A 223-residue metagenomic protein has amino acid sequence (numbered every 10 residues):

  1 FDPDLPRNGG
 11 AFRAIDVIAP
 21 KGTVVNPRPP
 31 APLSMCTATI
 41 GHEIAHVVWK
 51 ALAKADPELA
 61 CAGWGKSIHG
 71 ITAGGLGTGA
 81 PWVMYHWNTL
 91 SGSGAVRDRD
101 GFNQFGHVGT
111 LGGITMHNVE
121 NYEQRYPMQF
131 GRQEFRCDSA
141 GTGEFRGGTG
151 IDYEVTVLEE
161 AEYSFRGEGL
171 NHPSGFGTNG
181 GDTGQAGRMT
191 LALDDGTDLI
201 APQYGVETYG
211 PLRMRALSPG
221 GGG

Functional and structural regions predicted by a protein language model:
F1-G223: Glycine/proline-enriched, intrinsically flexible loops and inter-domain linkers
